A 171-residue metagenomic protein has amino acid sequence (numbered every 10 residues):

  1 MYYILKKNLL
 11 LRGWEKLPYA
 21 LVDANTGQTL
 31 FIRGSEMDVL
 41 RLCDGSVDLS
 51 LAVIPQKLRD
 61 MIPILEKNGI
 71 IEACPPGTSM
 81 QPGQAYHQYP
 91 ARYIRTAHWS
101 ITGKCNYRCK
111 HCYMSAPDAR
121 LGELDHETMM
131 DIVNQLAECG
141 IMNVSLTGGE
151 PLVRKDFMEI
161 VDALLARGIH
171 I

Functional and structural regions predicted by a protein language model:
M1-N8: Hydrophobic packing positions characteristic of elongated beta-solenoid/beta-helix-type spike/fiber shafts
N8-A20, T26-F31, L58-H98: N-terminal [4Fe-4S]-dependent radical SAM core
F31-I32, L124: Alpha-helical hairpin
I32-G34, L42: A short, polar/proline- and glycine-enriched secondary-structure boundary/capping micro-motif
E36-V39, I101: Short alpha-helical "packing" element that flanks the helix-turn-helix/winged-helix DNA-binding module
V39, C43-I54: Short acidic, hydrophobic short linear motifs in intrinsically disordered regions
I64, S79-I171: Conserved alpha-helical substructure of the radical SAM core
